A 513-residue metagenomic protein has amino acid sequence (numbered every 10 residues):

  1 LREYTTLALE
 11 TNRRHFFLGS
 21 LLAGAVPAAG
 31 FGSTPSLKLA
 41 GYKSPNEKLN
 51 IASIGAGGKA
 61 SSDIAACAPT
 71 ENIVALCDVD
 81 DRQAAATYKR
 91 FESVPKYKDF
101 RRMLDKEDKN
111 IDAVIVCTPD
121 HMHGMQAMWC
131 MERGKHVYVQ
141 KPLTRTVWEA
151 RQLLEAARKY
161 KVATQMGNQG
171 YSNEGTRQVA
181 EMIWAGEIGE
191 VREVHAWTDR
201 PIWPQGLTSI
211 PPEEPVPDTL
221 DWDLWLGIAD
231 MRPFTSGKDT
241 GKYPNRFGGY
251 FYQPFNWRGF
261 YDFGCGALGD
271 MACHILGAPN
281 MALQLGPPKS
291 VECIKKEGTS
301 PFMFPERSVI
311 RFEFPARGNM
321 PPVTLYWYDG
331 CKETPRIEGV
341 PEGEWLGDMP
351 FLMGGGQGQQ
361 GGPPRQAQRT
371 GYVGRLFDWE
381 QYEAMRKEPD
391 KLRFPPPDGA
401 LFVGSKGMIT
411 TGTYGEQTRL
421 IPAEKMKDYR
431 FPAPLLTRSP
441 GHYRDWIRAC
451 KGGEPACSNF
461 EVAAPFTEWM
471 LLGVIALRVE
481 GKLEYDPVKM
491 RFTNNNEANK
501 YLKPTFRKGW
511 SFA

Functional and structural regions predicted by a protein language model:
Y4-G24: N-terminal secretory signal peptides and thylakoid transit peptides that target proteins across membranes
A23-F91, G170-N173, I183, P279: N-terminal Rossmann-like dinucleotide-binding module
V74, D112, R192: Conserved acidic residues
D80, C117-M122, L143-R145, A150 (+4 more regions): Short, solvent-exposed turn/loop segments enriched in Gly/Ser/Thr/Pro and often Arg
P95-I111, V116: A structured beta-alpha segment of the ubiquitous adenosine-cofactor-binding alpha/beta core
P119-D120, G124-S172, G186: Beta-strand-loop-alpha-helix segment that lines the small-molecule cofactor/substrate pocket of alpha/beta enzymes
Q178, E190, H195-E461, T467-A513: Contiguous beta-strand/loop segments that form the cofactor/metal-binding neighborhood of enzyme cores
